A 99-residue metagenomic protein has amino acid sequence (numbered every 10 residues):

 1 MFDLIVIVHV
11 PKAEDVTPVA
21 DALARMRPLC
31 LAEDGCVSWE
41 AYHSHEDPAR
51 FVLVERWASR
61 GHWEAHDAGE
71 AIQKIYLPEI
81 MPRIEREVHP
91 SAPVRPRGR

Functional and structural regions predicted by a protein language model:
F2, E40-A49, K74-R99: Glycine-rich beta-strand-turn "strand-cap" elements at beta-sheet edges
F2-H9, E40-A68: Short, well-ordered beta-strand segments in beta-rich or mixed alpha/beta enzyme and ligand-binding folds
H9-T17: Short, surface-exposed ligand-recognition loops at beta-strand->loop->(often short) alpha-helix junctions that present
P18-A22: Short amphipathic alpha-helical coupling segments at ligand-binding clamshell hinges and other catalytic/signaling
L23, R27: Short amphipathic alpha-helical/adjacent loop interface patches that line ligand and macromolecule-binding sites
L29-V37, R56-H89: An amphipathic, aromatic/His-enriched active-site/gating alpha helix that lines ligand/cofactor pockets
